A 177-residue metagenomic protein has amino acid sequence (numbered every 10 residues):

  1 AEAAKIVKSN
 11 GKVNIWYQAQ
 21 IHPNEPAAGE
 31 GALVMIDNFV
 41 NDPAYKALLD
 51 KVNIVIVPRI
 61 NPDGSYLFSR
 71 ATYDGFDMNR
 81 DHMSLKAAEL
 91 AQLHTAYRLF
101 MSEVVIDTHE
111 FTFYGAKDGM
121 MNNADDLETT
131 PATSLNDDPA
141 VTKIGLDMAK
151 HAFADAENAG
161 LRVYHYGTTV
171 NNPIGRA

Functional and structural regions predicted by a protein language model:
A1-A177: Structured catalytic-domain cores with a bias toward divalent-metal coordination
